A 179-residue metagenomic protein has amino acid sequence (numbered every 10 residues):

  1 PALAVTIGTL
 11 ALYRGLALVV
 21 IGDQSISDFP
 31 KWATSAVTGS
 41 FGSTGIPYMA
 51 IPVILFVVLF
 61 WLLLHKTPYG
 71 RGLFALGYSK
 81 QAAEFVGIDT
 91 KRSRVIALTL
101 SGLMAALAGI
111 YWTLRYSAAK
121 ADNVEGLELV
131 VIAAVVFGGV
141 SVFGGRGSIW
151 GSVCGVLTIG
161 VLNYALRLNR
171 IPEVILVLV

Functional and structural regions predicted by a protein language model:
P1-T9, C154-T158, V179: Alpha-helical transmembrane segments within multi-pass membrane transporters and channels
L3-T67, G72, S93-V95, R115-V124 (+1 more regions): Transmembrane helix-bundle core of multi-pass membrane transporters and related energy-transducing complexes
L12, A82-A83, V136, T158: Hydrophobic/aromatic residues within transmembrane alpha-helices of multi-pass small-molecule transporters
G15-L16, V57-L59, A106, I110-Y111 (+2 more regions): Alpha-helical transmembrane segments of multipass membrane proteins
T90-G102: Start (N-cap) of specific transmembrane helices in multi-pass transporter permeases
T99, A105, Y116-L178: Transmembrane alpha-helical segments in multi-pass inner-membrane proteins
